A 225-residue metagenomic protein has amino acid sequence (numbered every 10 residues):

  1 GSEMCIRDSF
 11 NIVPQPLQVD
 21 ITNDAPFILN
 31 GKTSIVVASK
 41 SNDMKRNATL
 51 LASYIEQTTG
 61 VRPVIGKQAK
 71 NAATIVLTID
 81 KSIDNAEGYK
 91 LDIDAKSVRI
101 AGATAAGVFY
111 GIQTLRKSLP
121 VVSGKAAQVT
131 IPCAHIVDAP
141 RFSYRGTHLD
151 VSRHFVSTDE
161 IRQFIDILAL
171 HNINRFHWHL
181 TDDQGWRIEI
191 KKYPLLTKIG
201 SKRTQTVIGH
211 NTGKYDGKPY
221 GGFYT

Functional and structural regions predicted by a protein language model:
G1-I6: Short, small-residue-biased leader/transition segments that mark boundaries at the very start of proteins
R7-Y144: Contiguous, structured surface segment used for ligand recognition
S82-T225: Feature activates predominantly on carbohydrate-active enzymes
